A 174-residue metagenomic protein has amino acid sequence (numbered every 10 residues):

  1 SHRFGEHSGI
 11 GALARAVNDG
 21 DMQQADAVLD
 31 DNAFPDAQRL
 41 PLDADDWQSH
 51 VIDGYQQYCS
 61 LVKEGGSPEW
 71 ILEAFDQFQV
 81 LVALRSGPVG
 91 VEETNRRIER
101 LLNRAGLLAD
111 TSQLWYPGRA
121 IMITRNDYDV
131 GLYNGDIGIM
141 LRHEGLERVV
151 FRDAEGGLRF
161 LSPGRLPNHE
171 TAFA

Functional and structural regions predicted by a protein language model:
S1-I121, D127-V130: Conserved helicase motor core of P-loop NTPases
R96-A174: Conserved nucleotide-binding/hydrolysis modules and their immediate coupling elements across P-loop/ASCE NTPase motors
